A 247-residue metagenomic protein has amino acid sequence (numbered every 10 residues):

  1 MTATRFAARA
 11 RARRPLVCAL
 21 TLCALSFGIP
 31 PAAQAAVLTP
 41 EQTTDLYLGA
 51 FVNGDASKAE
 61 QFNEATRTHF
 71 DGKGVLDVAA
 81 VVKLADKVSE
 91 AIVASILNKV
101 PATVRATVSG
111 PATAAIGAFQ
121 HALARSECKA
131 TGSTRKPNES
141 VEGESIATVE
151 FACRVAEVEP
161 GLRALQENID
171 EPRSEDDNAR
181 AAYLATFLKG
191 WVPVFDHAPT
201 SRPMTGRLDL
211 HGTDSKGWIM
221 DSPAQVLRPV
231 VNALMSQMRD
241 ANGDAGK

Functional and structural regions predicted by a protein language model:
M1-R13: N-terminal secretory signal peptides that target proteins for export/translocation
F6, C23, R173-D177: Short, compositionally biased leader-like segments
V17-G28: Bacterial N-terminal signal peptides
I29-A35: Sec/Tat signal peptide C-region and signal peptidase I cleavage site
A36-I116: Core segments of small alpha/beta cavity-forming domains
S89-E175: Surface-exposed, charged secondary-structure patches
I146-E150, A156-P160, E167-A182, W191-G246: Short beta-strand edge/turn micro-motifs at domain boundaries
T186-L188: Conserved short secondary-structure elements within globular domains
